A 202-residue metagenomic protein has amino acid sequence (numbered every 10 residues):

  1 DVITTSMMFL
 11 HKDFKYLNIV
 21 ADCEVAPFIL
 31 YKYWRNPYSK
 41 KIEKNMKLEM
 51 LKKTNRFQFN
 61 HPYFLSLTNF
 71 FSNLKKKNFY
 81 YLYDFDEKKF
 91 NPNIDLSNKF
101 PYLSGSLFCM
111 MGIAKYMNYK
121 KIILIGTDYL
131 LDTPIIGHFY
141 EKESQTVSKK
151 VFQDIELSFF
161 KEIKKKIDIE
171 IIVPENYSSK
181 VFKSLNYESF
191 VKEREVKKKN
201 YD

Functional and structural regions predicted by a protein language model:
D1-D202: Metal-ion/cofactor- or nucleotide/acyl-coenzyme-handling active-site neighborhoods
